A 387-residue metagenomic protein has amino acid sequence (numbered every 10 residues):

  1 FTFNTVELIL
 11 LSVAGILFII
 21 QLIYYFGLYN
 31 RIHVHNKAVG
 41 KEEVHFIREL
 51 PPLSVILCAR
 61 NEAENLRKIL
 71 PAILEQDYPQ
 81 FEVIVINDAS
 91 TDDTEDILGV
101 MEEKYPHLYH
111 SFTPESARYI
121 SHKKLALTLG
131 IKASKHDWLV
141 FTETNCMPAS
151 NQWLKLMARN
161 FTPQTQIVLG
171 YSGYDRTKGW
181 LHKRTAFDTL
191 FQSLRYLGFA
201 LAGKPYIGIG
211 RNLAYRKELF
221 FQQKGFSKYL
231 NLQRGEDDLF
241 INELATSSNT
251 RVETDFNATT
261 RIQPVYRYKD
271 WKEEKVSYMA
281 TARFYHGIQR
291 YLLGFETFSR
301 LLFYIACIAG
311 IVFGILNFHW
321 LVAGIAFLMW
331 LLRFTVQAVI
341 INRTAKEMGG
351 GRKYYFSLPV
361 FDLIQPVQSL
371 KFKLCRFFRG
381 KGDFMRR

Functional and structural regions predicted by a protein language model:
F1-H45: N-terminal membrane-anchoring/stem segments of glycan-assembly enzymes
V34-G40, E62-E75: Short, well-formed alpha-helical segments that are part of the catalytic scaffolds of diverse glycosyltransferases
P51-S54, E82: Cell-envelope/extracellular polymer assembly enzymes that use nucleotide-activated donors
L70-S116: Acidic donor-binding segment of Leloir-type glycosyltransferases
H110-H122, A126, G130, L156-S227 (+2 more regions): Long helical/loop segments within the catalytic core of UDP-sugar-dependent glycosyltransferases, especially the large
H136-M147: Short beta-strand-to-loop acidic/aromatic patch adjacent to the donor-nucleotide binding site
F161, I167-Q192, E218-F221, S227-R290: Catalytic donor/gating beta->alpha subdomain of glycosyltransferases that bind UDP-sugars
T297-G380: Membrane-embedded multi-pass helical conduit in multi-pass membrane proteins, especially envelope-biosynthetic
